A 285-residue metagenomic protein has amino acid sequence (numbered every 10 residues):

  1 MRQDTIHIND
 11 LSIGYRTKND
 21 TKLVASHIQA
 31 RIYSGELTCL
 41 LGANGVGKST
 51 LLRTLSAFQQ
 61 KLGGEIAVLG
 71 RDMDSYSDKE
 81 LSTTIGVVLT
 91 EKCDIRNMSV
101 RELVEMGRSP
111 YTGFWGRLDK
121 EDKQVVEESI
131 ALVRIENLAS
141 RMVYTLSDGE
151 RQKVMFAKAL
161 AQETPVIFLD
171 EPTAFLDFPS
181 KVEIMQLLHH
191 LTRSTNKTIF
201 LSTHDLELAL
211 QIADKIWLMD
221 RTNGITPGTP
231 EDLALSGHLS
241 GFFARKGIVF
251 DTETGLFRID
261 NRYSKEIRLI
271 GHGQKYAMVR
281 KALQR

Functional and structural regions predicted by a protein language model:
I6, L23-S26: Conserved structural motif at the start of ABC-family nucleotide-binding domains
L41-A43: The feature captures the beta-strand-to-loop junction immediately N-terminal to the Walker
S56: Helix-to-loop junction immediately C-terminal to a conserved catalytic motif
G64-D72, L81: Conserved ABC transporter NBD signature motif
K120-L138: Conserved ABC ATPase "signature" region
M142-L146: Conserved ABC ATPase signature
I167-D170: Catalytic Walker B motif of ABC-type/P-loop ATPase nucleotide-binding domains
